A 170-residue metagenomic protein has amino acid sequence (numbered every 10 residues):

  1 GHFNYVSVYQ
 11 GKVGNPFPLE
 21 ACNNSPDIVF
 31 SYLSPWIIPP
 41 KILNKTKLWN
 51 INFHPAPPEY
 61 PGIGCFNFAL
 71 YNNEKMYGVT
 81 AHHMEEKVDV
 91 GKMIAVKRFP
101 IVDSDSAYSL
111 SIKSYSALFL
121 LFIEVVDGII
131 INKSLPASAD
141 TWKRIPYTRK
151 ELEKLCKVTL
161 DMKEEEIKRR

Functional and structural regions predicted by a protein language model:
F3, P26, T46-K47: Short, well-ordered alpha-helix to beta-strand connector turns
F3-P16: A short beta-strand-loop structural module common to alpha/beta enzyme folds
K12-V13, L33, M162: Short beta->alpha linker loops
P16-S25, N44: Short amphipathic alpha-helix with an adjacent loop that forms part of the alpha/beta core around
V29-F30: N-terminal Rossmann-like NAD(P) cofactor-binding module of classical short-chain dehydrogenase/reductase
S34-R144, K154-L155: Donor/substrate-binding cores of folate-linked one-carbon enzymes
K143, E153-R170: An anion-binding loop in the catalytic cleft
T148-L152: Short, charged, surface-exposed hinge/linker loops at domain edges that act as mobile lids or interdomain connectors
